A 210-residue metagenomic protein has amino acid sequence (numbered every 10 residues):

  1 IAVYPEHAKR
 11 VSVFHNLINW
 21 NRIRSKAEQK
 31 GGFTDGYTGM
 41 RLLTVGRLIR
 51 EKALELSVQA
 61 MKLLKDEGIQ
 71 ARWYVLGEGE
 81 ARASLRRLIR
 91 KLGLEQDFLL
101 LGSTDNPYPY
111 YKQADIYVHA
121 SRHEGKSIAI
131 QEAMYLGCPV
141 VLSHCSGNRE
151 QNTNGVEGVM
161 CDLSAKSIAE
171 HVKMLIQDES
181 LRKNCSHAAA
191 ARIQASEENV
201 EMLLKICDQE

Functional and structural regions predicted by a protein language model:
L17: Carbohydrate-associated surface elements
M40-L63, E80-R87: A conserved mid-protein helix/loop that constitutes part of the nucleotide-sugar donor-binding site
R86-G102: Nucleotide-activated donor-binding/catalytic signature segment of Leloir-type glycosyltransferases, i.e., the conserved
S103, R122: Aromatic "clamp/platform" in nucleotide-sugar-dependent glycosyltransferases that forms part of the donor/acceptor
E132, C145-G155, V159-M160: Short acidic/histidine- and often glycine-rich active-site loop of Leloir-type glycosyltransferases that engages
P139-L142: Short hydrophobic beta-strand element within catalytic cores of glycosyltransferases and related nucleotide-activated
N154-A165, M174-E179: Conserved acidic donor-binding segment of nucleotide-sugar-dependent glycosyltransferases
L181-A195, M202: A short, well-ordered alpha-helix in the C-terminal region of glycosyltransferases
